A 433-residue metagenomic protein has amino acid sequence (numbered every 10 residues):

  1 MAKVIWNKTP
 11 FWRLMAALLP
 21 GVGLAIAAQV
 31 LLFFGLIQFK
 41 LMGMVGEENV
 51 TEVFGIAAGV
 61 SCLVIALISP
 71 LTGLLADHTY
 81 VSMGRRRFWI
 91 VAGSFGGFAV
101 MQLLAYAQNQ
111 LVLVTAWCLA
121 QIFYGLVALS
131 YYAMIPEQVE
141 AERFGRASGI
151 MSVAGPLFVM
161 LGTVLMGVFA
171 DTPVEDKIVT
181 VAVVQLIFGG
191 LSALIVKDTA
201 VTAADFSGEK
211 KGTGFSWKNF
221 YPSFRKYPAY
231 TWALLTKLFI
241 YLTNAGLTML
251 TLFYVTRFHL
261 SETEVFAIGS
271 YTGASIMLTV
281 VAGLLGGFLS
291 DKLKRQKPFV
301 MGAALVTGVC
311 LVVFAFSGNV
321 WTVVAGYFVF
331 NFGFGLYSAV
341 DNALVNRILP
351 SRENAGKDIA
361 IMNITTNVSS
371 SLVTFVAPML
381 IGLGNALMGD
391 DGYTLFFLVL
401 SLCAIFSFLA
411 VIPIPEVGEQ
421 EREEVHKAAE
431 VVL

Functional and structural regions predicted by a protein language model:
M1-W12, T199-L235, K427-L433: Juxtamembrane intracellular "pre-TM" segments in multi-pass secondary transporters
A2-C62, A229-T236, I240-S261: Helix-loop boundary and gating motifs at the non-cytosolic
I65, G145-G167, N363-T374: Glycine-rich segments within core transmembrane alpha-helices of 12-TM secondary carriers
S69-M83, A282-R295, I381: Helix-to-loop junctions at the C-terminal end of transmembrane segments in multipass secondary transporters
R85-R87, V168-V183, A377-A404: A membrane-interface helix-boundary motif in multi-pass transporters
R86-Q102, P298-V313: Structural signature of the two symmetry-related core transmembrane helices
A105, I187-K197, G382, Y393-A428: Multi-pass alpha-helical transporter architecture, strongest for 12-TM Major Facilitator/SLC carriers used
E353-N385: A late C-terminal transmembrane helix in Major Facilitator Superfamily
